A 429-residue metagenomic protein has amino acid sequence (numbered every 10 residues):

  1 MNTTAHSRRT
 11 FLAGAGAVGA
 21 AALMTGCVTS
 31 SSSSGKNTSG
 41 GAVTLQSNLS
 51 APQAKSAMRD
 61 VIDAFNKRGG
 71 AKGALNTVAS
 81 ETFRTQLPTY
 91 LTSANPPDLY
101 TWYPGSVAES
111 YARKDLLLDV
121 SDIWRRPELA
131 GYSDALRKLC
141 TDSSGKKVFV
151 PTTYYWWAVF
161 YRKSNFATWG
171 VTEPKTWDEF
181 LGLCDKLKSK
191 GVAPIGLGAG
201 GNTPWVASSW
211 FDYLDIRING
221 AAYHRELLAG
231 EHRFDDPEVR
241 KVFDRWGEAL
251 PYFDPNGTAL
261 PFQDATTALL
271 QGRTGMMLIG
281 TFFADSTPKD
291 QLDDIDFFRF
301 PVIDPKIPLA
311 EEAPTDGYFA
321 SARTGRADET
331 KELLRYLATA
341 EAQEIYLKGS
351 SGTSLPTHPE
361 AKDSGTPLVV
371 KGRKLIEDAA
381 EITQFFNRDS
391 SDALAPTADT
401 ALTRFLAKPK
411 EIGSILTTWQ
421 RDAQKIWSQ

Functional and structural regions predicted by a protein language model:
N2-E109, K114, T258, D304 (+4 more regions): Conserved N-terminal structural module of periplasmic/extracytoplasmic solute-binding proteins
N2-T3, T89, A167-T168, A380-Q429: Conserved C-terminal helix/tail region of periplasmic/extracytoplasmic solute-binding proteins
D63-A71, W169, D244, P251-D254 (+4 more regions): Extracytoplasmic/periplasmic substrate-recognition and gating elements
T89-Y90, P97-D98, E128-S164, P194 (+2 more regions): A structural signal for short loop-to-beta-strand junctions that line the ligand-binding cleft of periplasmic/secreted
G105-W157, V206, D212, F297: Hinge/lid segment of periplasmic solute-binding proteins
D122, Q271, F282-S286, D316-D392: Mature extracytoplasmic/periplasmic domains
V148-T152, W157, L181-E231: Extracytoplasmic/periplasmic solute-binding protein
C184-K186, L228-T258: Glycine-centered hinge/linker elements that transmit conformational signals in sensory and ligand-binding systems
